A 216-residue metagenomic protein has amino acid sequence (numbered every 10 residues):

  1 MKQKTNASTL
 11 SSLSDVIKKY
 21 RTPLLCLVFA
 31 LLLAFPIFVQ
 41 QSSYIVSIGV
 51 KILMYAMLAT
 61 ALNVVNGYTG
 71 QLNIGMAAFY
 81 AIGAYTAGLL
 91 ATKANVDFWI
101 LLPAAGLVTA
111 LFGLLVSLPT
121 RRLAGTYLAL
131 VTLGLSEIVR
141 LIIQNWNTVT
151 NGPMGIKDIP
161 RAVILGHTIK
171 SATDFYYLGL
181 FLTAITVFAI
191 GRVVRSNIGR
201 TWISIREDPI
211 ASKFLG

Functional and structural regions predicted by a protein language model:
K2-G216: Transmembrane alpha-helices and adjacent helix-loop boundaries
